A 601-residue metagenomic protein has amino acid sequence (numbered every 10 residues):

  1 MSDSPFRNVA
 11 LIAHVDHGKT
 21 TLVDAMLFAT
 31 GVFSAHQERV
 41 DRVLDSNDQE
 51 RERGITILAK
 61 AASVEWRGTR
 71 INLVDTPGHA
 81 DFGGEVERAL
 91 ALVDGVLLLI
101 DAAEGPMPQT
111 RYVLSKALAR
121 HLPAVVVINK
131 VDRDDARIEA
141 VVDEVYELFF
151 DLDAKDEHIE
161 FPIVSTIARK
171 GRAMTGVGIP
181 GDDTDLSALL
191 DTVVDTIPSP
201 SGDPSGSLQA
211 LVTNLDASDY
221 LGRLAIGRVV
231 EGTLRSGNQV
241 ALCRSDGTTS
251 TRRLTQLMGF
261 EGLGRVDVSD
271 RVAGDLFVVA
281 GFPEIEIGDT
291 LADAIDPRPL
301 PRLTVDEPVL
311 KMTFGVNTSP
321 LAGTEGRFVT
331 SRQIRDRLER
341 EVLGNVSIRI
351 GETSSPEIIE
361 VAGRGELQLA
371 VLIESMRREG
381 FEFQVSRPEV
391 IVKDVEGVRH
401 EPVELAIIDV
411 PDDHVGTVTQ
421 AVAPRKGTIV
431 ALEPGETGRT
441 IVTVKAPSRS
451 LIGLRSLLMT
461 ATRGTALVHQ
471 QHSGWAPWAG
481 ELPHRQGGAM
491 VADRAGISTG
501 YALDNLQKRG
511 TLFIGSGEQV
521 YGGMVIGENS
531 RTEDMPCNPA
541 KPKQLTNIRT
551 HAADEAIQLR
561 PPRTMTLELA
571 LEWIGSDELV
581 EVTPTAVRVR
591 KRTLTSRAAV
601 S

Functional and structural regions predicted by a protein language model:
M1-I100, E104, A140, E144 (+1 more regions): P-loop NTPase switch module centered on the Walker A-proximal segment
S4-A10, V15-G18, A80, A103-S115 (+14 more regions): Conserved structured catalytic cores and adjacent interaction surfaces of nucleotide-binding/hydrolyzing enzymes
D16, L22, G54, L73-D75 (+18 more regions): Residue-level signature of catalytic and energy-coupling elements of molecular machines, predominantly ATP/GTP-dependent
R39-L44, L152-V164, P200-L211, D246-F260 (+8 more regions): Interdomain boundary/hinge elements
P123, R133-D195: Canonical P-loop GTPase G-domain recognition
Q209-M312, A322-T324, G487, R494-T546 (+2 more regions): Conserved nucleotide-binding/hydrolysis modules and their immediate coupling elements across P-loop/ASCE NTPase motors
S319-V342, R560-P562: A short, contiguous, amphipathic alpha-helix enriched in charged residues
A586-S601: Acidic, low-complexity intrinsically disordered tails
